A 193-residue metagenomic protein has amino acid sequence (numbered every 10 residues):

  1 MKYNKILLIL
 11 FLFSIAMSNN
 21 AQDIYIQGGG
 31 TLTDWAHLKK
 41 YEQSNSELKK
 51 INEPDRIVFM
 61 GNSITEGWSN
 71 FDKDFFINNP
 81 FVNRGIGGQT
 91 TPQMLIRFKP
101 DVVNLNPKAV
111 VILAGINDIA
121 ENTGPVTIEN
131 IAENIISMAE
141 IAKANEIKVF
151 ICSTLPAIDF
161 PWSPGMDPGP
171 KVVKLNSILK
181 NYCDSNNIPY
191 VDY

Functional and structural regions predicted by a protein language model:
M1-M60, T65, N70, L105: N-terminal secretory targeting modules
I15, V82, F150: Conserved Rossmann-like nucleotide-binding pocket used by diverse enzymes that bind dinucleotide cofactors
K39, T90-I96: Structural motif
M60, R84, V191-Y193: Hydrophobic residues at beta-strand termini and immediately following loops that shape nucleotide-binding pockets
T65, G88, P156: Short, glycine/acidic-enriched loop or turn micro-motifs at the edges of active sites
G67, T90-T91, E121: Short substrate-entry loop that stabilizes the transition state in hydrolases
D74-N79, L95-Y193: Alpha-helical cap/lid subdomain in secreted, periplasmic, or secretory-pathway luminal O-acyl-processing enzymes
R84-G87, A114-G115: Cell-envelope and extracellular/periplasmic
